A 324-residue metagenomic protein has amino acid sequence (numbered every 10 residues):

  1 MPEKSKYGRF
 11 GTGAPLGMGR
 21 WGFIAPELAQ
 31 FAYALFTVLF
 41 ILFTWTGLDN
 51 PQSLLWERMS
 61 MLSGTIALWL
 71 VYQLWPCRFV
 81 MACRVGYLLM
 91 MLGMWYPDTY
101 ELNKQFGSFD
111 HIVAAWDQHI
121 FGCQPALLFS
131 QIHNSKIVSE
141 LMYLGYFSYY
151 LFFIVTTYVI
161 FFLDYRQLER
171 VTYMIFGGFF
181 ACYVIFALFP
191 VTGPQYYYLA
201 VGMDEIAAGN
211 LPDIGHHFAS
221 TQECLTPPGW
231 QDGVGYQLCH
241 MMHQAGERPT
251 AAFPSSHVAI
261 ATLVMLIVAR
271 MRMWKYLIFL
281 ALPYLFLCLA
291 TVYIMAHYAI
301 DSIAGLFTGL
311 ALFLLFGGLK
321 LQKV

Functional and structural regions predicted by a protein language model:
P2-S60, F79-F153: N-terminal transmembrane-helix/juxtamembrane module of multi-pass inner/ER membrane proteins
K4-Y7, W75-P76, G318-V324: Membrane-interface capping segments at transmembrane-helix boundaries
L35-T44, M91-Y96, F179-A187, L282-Y293: Aromatic-anchored segments of alpha-helical transmembrane domains
L48-Q52, Y72-R84, I160-V171, R272-W274: Membrane-interface helix-boundary motifs at transmembrane edges
S60-Q73: Central hydrophobic cores of alpha-helical transmembrane segments in multi-pass inner-membrane proteins across all
A82-Y87, I154-P190, Q195-A208: Interfacial segments of alpha-helical transmembrane regions
L188-R270: Membrane-interfacial catalytic/cofactor-binding modules of polytopic membrane enzymes
D232-V324: Membrane-embedded catalytic cores of phosphoryl/pyrophosphoryl-handling enzymes
